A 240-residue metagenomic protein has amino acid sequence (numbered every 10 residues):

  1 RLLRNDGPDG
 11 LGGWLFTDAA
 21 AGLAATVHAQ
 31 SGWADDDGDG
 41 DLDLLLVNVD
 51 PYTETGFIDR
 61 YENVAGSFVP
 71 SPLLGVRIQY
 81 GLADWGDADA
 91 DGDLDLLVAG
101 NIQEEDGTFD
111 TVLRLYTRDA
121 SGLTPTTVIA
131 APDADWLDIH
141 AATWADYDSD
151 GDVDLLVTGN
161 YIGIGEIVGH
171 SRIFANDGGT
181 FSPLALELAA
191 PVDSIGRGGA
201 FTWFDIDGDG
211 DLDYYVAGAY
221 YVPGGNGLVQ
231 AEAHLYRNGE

Functional and structural regions predicted by a protein language model:
L3-T26, F57, Y61-I78, Y116-L137 (+3 more regions): Blade-edge motifs of beta-propeller repeat domains
A29-G38, Y80-A90, I139-S149, G198-G208: Beta-propeller blade termini
D39, D43, D91, D95 (+4 more regions): Acidic carboxylate motifs that coordinate Ca2+ or other divalent cations, activating on Asp/Glu
L44-V49, L96-N101, L155-G159, Y214-G218: Hydrophobic beta-strand segments that make up the repeating blades of beta-propeller and related beta-repeat
V49-T53, I102-D106, Y161-G165, Y220-G224: Short glycine/acidic-enriched loop and turn motifs that connect beta-strands
T55-F57, F109-V112, I167-H170, V229-E232: A detector of repeated loop/turn-to-beta-strand junctions in beta-rich toroidal repeat architectures
H140, W144, T158, I195-W203 (+2 more regions): Beta-propeller domains
